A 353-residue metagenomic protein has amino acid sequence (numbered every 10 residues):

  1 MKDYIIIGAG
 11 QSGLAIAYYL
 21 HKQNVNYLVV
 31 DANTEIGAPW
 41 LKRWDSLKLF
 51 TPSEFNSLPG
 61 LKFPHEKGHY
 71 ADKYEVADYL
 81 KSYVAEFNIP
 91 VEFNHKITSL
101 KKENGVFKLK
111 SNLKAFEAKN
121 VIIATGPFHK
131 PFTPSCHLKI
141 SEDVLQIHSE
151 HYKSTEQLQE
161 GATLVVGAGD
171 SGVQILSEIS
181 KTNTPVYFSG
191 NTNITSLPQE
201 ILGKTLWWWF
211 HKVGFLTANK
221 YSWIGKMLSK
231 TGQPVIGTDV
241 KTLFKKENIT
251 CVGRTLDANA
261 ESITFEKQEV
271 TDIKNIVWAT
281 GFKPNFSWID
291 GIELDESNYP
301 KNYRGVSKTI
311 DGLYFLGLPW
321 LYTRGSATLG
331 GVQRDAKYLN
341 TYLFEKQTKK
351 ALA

Functional and structural regions predicted by a protein language model:
M1-N33, G37-P39, G68-A353: Flavin (primarily FAD) cofactor-binding/catalytic cores of flavoenzymes
E35, W44-L47: Aromatic-lined carbohydrate-binding/catalytic grooves of carbohydrate-active enzymes
W40, W44, T51: Short, flexible helix/strand-to-coil boundary loops that buttress conserved ligand/catalytic motifs in alpha/beta
L49-G68, K220: Glycine-rich flavin
